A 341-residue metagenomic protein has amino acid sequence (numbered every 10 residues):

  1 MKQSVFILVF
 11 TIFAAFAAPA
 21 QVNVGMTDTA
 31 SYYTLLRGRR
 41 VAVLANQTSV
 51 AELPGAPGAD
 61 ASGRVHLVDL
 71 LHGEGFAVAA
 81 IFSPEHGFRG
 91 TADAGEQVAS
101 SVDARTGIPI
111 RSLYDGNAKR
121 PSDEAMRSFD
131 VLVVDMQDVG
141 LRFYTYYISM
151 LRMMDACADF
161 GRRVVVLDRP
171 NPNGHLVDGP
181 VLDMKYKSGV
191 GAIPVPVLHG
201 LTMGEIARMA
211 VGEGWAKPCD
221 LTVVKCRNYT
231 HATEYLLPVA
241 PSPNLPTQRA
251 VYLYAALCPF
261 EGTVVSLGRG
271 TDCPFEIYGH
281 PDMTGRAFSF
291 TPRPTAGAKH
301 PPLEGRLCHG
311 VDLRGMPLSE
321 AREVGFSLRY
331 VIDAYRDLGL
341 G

Functional and structural regions predicted by a protein language model:
S4-A15: Bacterial N-terminal signal peptides
A77-H86, L167: Short internal beta-strands
R89-A94, V165-K187: Glycine-rich, charge-decorated loop segments at or immediately adjacent to ligand/cofactor-binding or catalytic sites
V98-F129, L141: Glycine-rich oxoanion-binding loops at beta->alpha junctions
D138-M150: Glycine/threonine-rich flexible loop motifs
K187-L257: Conserved anion/nucleotide-ligand pocket segment
R227-A298, E304: ATP/pyrophosphate-binding catalytic subdomain of soluble kinases
P274, G279-G341: Conserved functional hotspot residues or short segments at active or partner-binding sites across diverse domains
